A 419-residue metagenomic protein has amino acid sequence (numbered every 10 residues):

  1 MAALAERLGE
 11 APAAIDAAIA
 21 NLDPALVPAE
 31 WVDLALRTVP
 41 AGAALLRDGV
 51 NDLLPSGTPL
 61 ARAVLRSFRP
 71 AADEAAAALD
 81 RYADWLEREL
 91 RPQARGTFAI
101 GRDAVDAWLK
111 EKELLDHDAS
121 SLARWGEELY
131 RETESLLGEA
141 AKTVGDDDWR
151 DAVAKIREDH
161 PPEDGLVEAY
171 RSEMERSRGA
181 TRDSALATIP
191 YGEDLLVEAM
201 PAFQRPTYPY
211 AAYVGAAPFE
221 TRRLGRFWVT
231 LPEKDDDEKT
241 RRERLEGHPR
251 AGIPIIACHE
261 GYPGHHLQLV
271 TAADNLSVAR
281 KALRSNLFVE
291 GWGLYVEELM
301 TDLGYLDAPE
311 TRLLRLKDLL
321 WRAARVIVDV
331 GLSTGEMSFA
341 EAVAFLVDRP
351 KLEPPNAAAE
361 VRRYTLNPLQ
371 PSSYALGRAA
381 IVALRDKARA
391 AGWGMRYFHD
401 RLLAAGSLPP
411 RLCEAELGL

Functional and structural regions predicted by a protein language model:
M1-L419: N-terminal maturation segment of proteins
